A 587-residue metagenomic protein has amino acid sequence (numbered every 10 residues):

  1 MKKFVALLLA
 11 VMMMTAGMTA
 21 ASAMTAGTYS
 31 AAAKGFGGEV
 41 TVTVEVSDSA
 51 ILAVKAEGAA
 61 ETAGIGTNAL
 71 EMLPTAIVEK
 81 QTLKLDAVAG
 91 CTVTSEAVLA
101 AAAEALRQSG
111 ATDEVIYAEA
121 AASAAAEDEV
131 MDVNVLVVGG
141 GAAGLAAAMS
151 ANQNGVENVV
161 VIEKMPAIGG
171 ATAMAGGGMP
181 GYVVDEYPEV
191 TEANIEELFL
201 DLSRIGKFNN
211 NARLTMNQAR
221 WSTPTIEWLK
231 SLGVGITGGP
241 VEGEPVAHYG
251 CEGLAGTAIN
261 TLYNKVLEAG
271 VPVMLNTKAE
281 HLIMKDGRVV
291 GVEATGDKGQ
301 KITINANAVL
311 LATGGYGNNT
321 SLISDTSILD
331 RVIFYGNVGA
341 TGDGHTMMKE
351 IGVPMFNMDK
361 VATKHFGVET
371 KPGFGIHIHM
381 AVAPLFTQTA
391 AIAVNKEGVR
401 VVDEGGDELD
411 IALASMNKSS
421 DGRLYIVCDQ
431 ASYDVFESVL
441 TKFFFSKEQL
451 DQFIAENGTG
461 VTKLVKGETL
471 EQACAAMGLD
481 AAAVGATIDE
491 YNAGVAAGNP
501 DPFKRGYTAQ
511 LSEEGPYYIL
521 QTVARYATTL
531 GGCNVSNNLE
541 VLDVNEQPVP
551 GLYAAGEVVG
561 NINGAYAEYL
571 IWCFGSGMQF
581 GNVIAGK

Functional and structural regions predicted by a protein language model:
M14-T25: Sec-dependent signal peptide cleavage junction
M24-A122: Active-site- and interface-proximal helix/loop "cap" or "latch" segments in soluble metabolic and energy-transducing
A125-A143, V160: Beta1/beta-strand and adjacent pyrophosphate-binding region of the FAD-binding site in flavoprotein oxidoreductases
K164-P272, H281, A391-A393, R400 (+1 more regions): Conserved N-terminal/central alpha/beta ligand/cofactor-binding core
G253-N307, H345, I351: Helical element adjacent to the flavin cofactor pocket in flavoenzyme catalytic cores
H281-I283, A483-I562: A glycine-rich dinucleotide-binding beta-alpha-beta segment and adjacent secondary-structure elements that constitute
G299-Q300, I304-K371, L570, Q579: Glycine-rich loop(s) and the adjacent beta-strand/alpha-helix scaffold that form part
H345-M347, P354-L479: An anion/pyrophosphate-binding glycine-rich loop and adjacent beta-alpha core in soluble alpha-beta enzymes
